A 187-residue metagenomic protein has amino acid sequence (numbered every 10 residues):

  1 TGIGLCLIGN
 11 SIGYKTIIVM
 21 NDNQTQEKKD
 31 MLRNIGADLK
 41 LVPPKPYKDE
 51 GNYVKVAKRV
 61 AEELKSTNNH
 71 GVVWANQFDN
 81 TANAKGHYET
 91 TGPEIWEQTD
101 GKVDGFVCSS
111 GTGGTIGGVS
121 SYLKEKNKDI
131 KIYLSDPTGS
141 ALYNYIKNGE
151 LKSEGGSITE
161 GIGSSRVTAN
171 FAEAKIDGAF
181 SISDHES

Functional and structural regions predicted by a protein language model:
T1, V107-T112, I182-S183: Active-site nucleophile and cofactor-binding loops and adjacent substrate-binding regions of central metabolic enzymes
G2-E63, T138, L142-L151, G155 (+1 more regions): Active-site-proximal loop->helix
I12, Y47, G51-V54, D79-D177: Glycine-rich phosphate/pyrophosphate-binding loop at beta-loop-alpha junctions
I17, K40, V73-A75, V107 (+2 more regions): Hydrophobic/aromatic beta-strand patches that form the interior of the parallel beta-sheet core in alpha/beta enzyme
N34-A37, N69-Q77, T168-K175: Gly-rich Lys/Arg/Thr-decorated short loops/hinges at beta-loop-alpha junctions or inter-strand turns that position
P43-P46, F78-T81, I182-D184: Short beta->alpha junction loops
E63-V72, I95-K102: Glycine-rich phosphate-binding loop signature in dinucleotide/nucleotide-binding domains
D177, D184-S187: Short, intrinsically disordered, charge-balanced linker/junction segments flanking boundaries in proteins
